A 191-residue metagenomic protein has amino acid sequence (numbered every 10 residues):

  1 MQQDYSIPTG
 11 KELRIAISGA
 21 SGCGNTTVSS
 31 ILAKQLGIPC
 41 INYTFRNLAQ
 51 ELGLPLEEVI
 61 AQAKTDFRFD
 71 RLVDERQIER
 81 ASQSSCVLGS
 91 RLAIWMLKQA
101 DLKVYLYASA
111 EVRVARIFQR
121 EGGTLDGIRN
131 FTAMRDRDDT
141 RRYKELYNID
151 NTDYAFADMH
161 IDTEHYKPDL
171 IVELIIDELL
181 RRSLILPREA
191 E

Functional and structural regions predicted by a protein language model:
M1-V59, R68, S82-Q83, Q99 (+2 more regions): Glycine-rich phosphate-binding loop of ATP-dependent small-molecule kinases
Q2, Q77, S82, A100 (+1 more regions): Active-site cofactor/cluster-binding pocket
Q35, A100-Y105, E111: Internal catalytic or translocation cores that form aromatic/hydrophobic pockets or channels for amphipathic metabolites
P39-L97, E111, G122-N130, R137: ATP-dependent small-molecule kinase phosphotransfer cores that center on conserved nucleotide phosphate-binding segments
I94-A100, T152-A155: Short loop/helix-cap segments at secondary-structure boundaries that form the rim of catalytic
R113-F118: Acidic donor-binding loop at a coil-to-helix junction in glycosyltransferase catalytic cores that engages
L125-L174: Small-molecule kinase domains that catalyze NTP-dependent phosphoryl transfer to phosphate-bearing small molecules
